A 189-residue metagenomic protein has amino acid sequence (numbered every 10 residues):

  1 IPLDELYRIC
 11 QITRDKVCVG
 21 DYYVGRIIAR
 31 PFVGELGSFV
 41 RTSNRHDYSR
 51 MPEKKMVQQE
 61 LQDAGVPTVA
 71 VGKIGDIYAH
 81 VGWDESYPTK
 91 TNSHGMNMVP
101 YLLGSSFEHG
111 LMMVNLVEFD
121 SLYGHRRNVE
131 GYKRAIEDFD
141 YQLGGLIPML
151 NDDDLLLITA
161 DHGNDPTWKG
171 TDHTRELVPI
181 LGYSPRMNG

Functional and structural regions predicted by a protein language model:
I1-G189: Feature captures the catalytic ectodomains and active-site-proximal regions of enzymes that hydrolyze or transfer
